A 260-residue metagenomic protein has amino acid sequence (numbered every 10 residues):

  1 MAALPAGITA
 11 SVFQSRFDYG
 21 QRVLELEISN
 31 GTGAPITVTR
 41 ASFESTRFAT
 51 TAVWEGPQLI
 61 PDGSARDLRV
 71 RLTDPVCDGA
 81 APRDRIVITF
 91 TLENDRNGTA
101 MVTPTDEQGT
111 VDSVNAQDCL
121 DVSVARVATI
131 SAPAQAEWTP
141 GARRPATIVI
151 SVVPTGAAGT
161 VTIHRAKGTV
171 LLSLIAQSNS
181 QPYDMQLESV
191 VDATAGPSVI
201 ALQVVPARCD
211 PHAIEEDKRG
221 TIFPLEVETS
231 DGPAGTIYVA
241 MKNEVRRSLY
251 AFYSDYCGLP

Functional and structural regions predicted by a protein language model:
M1-E27, G31-G33, A116-T147, S248 (+1 more regions): Beta-sheet-dominated interaction scaffolds and their linkers
V12-Y19, L59-D62, C77-P82, A136-R143 (+1 more regions): Short, solvent-exposed beta-strand/turn "edge" segments of beta-rich domains on protein surfaces
L24-N30, I86-L92, A146-P154, F223-V227: Buried hydrophobic-core signal for structured, non-transmembrane domains
A34-S42, A80-R83, M101-V102, A157-K167 (+3 more regions): Short, hydrophobic/aromatic beta-strand segments
T46-G79, S173-H212: Intrinsically disordered, low-complexity Pro/Gly/Ser/Thr-rich segments with frequent PxxP/GP/PP motifs and embedded
P75-D118, R208-V245: Terminal connector regions
N94-D184: Surface-exposed beta-loop interaction hotspot
T162, G235-P260: Low-complexity, acidic Ser/Thr/Pro-rich "mucin-like" tracts of secreted and single-pass surface proteins
